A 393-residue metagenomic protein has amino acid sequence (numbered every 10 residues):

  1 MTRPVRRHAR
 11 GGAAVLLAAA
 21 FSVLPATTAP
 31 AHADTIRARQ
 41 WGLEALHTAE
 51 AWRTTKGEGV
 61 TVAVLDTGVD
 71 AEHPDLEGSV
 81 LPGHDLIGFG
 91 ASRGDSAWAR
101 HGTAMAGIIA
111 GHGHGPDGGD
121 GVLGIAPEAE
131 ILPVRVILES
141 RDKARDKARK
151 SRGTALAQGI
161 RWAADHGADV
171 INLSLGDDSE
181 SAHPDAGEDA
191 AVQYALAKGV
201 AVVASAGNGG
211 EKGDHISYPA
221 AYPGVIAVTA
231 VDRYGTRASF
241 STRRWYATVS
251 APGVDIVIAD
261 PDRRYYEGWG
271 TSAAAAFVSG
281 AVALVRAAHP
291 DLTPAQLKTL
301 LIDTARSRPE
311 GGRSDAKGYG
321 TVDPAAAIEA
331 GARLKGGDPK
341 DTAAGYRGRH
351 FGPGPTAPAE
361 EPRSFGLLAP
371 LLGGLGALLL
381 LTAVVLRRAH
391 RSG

Functional and structural regions predicted by a protein language model:
T2-R3, R7-V60, P74-D75: Protease zymogen maturation seam
V23-R39, A357-G366, L386-S392: C-terminal region of N-terminal signal peptides and the immediate post-cleavage residues of exported proteins
W52-V62, V69-P82, R93-R149, R243-Y246 (+1 more regions): Subtilisin-like serine protease catalytic core
E58-T61, P127-L132, D165-I171, A197-V202 (+1 more regions): Loop/turn elements at helix/coil->beta-strand transitions in domains of secreted/extracellular proteins
V136, G253-T321: Hydrolase catalytic cores
E139-Y218, Y265-G268: Substrate-binding/access-modulating region of protease and related hydrolase catalytic domains
S205-G224, T229-Y246, I258-G270, E310-K317: Active-site-adjacent substrate-recognition loops and nearby beta-strands within hydrolase catalytic domains
S239, D291-R387: C-terminal subdomain of the subtilisin-like protease fold in secreted/lumenal serine endopeptidases
